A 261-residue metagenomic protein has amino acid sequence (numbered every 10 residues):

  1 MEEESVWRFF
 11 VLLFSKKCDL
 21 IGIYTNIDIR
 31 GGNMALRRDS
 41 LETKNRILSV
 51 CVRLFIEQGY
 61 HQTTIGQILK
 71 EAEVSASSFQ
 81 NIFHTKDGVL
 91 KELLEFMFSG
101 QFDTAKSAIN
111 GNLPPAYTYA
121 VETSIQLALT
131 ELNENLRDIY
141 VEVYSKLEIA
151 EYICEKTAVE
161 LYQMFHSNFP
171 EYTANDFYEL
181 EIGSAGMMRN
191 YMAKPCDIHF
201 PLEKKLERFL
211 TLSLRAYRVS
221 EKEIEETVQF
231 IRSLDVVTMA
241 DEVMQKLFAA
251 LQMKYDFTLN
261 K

Functional and structural regions predicted by a protein language model:
V6, F10, F14-R30, Q163 (+2 more regions): C-terminal peripheral helix-coil segments that are non-catalytic and often amphipathic
R8-F9, F14-Q58, G66-E71: Basic, helix-initiating cap at the start of DNA-binding domains
K44-S49, H61, N81-K106: An amphipathic alpha-helix adjacent to DNA-recognition modules
L54, Q58-G88, E92: Helix-turn-helix
E92, D103-L136, C154-V159: Hydrophobic alpha-helical connector segments
K106-I109, I139-K146, F230: Short linear capping/connector segments at secondary-structure termini
E142-C196, F200, K204-T211: Amphipathic alpha-helical packing segments from all-alpha helical-bundle domains
